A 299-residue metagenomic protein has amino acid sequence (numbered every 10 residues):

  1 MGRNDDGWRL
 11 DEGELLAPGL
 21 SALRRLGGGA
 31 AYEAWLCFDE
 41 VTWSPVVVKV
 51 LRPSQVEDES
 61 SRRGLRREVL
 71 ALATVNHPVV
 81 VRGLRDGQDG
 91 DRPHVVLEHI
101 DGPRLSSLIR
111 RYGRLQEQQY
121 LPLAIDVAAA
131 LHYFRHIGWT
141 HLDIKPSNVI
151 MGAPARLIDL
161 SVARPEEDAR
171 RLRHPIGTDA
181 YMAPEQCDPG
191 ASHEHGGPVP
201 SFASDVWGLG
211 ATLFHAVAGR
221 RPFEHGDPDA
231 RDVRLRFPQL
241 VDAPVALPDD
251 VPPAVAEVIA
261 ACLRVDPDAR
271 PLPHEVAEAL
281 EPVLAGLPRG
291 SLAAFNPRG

Functional and structural regions predicted by a protein language model:
L23-G29, A34: Protein kinase glycine-rich loop
R52-T74: AlphaC helix of the eukaryotic protein kinase fold
D86: Activation-segment/catalytic-loop signature of the eukaryotic protein kinase fold
G90-R104, L108: Conserved short submotifs of the Hanks-type protein kinase catalytic core that shape the nucleotide-binding pocket
L123-A124: Activation segment signature within eukaryotic-like protein kinase domains
V127-W139: Protein kinase catalytic-loop region centered on the HRD/HxD motif
D205: Conserved catalytic-loop aspartate of Hanks-type protein kinases
